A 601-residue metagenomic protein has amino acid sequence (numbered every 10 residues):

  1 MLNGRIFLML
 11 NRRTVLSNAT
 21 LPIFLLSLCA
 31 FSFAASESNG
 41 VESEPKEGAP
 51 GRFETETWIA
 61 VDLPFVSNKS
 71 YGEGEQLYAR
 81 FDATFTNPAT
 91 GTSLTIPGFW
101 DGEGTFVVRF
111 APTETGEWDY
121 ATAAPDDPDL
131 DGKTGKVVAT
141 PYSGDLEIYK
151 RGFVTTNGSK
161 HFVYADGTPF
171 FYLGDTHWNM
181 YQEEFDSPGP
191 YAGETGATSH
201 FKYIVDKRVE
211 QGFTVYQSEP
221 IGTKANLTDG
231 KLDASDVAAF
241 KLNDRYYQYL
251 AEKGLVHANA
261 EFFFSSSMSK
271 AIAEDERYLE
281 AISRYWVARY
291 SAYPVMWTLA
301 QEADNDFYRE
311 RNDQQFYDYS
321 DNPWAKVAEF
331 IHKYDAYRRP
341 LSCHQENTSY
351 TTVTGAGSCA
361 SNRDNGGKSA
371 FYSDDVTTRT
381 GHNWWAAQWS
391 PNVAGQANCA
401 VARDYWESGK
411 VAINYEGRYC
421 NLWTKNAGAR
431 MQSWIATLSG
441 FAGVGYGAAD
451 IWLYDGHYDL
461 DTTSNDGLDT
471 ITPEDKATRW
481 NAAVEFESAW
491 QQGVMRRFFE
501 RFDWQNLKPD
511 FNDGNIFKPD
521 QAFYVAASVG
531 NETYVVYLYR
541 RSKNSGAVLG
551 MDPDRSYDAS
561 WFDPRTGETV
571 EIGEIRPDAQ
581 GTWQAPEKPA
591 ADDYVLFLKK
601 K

Functional and structural regions predicted by a protein language model:
M1-L16: N-terminal secretory signal peptides that target proteins for export/translocation
A19-S32: Bacterial N-terminal signal peptides
G40-A89, I96, K136-S143, K150 (+2 more regions): Non-catalytic, glycine-rich low-complexity segments
K46-T55, S70-E75, R80-F81, G409-A412 (+3 more regions): Aromatic- and carboxylate-lined catalytic core of secreted/periplasmic carbohydrate-active enzymes
E56-I59, G104-F106, F110-D126, S542-S545 (+3 more regions): Short tyrosine-centred short linear motifs in exposed loops/low-complexity segments
Y78-R80, Y142, L146-K368, D375: Active-site mouth of glycoside hydrolases
T90, L94-S159: Extended acidic/polar, glycine-enriched regions that form or flank non-catalytic beta-rich accessory modules
E302, R309-Y458, T462-S464, L468-T472 (+2 more regions): Extracellular glycoside hydrolase catalytic/binding regions
